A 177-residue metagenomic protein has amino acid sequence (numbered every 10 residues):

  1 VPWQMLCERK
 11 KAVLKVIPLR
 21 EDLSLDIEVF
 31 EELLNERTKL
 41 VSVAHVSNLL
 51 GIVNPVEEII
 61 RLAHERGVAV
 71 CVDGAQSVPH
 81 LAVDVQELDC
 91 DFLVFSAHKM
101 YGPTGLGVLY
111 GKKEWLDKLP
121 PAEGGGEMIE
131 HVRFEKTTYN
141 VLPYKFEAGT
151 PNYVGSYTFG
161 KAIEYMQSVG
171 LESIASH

Functional and structural regions predicted by a protein language model:
V1-H177: Pyridoxal 5′-phosphate
